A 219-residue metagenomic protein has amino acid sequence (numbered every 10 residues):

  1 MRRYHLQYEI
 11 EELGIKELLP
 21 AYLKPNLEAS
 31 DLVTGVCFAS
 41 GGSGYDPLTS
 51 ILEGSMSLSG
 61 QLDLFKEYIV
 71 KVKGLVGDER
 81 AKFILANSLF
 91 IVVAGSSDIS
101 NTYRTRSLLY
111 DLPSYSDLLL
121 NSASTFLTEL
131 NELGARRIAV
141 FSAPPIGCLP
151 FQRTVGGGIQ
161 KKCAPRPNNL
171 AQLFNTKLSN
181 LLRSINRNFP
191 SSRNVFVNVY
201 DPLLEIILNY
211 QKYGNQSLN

Functional and structural regions predicted by a protein language model:
M1-N219: Conserved active-site regions of diverse hydrolases
